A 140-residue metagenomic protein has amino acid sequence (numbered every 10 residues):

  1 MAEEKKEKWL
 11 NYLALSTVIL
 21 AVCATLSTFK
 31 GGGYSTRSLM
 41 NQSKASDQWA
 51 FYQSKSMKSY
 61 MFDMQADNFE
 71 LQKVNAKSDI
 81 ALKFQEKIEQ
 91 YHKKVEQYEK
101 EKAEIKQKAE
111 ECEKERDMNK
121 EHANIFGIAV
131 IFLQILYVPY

Functional and structural regions predicted by a protein language model:
M1-L15: N-terminal positive-inside, membrane-proximal cytosolic segments immediately preceding the first
Y12, S16, E115-Y140: Transmembrane alpha-helical segments and their cytosolic interface motifs in multi-pass membrane proteins
A14-S27: Hydrophobic membrane-insertion alpha-helices, especially the h-region of bacterial N-terminal signal peptides
I19, I80, I88, I105 (+2 more regions): Weak global preference for isoleucine
T25-H122: Cytosol/matrix-facing amphipathic helices and coiled-coil assembly/linker segments of eukaryotic membrane proteins
